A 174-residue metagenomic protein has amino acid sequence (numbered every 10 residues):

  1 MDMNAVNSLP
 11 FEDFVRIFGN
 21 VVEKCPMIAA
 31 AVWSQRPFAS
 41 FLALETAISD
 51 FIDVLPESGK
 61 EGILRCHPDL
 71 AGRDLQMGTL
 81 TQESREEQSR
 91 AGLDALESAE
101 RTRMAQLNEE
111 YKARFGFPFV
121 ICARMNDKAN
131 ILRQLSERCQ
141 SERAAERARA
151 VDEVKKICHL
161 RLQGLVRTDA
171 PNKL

Functional and structural regions predicted by a protein language model:
M3-S8, N20, M27-L107, Y111 (+1 more regions): Aromatic-anchored, charged helix-turn/loop surface patch used as a conserved interaction hotspot
F14: Surface-exposed, charge/polar-rich loops and edge strands
L96-E100, M104-D169: C-terminal non-catalytic interaction appendages of large macromolecular assemblies
